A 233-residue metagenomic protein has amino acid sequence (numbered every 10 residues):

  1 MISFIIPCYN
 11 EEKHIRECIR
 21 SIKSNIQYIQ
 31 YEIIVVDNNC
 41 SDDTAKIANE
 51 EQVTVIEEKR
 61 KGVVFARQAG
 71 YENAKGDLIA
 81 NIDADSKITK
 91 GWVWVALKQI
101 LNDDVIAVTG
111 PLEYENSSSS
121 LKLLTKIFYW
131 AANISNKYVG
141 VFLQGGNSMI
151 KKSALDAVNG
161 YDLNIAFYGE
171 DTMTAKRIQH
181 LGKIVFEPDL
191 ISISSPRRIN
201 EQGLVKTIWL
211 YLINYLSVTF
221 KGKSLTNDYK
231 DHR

Functional and structural regions predicted by a protein language model:
H14-R16, D42-E50: Acidic helix N-cap motif at the loop->helix transition within catalytic regions of sugar-transfer enzymes
R20-Q30: Short, acidic, metal-binding catalytic loop of nucleotide-sugar glycosyltransferases
D37-A45, S86: A conserved acidic beta->alpha catalytic loop
E58-A74: Glycine-rich, basic loop-to-helix element that forms the pyrophosphate-binding segment of sugar-nucleotide handling
I79: Short aromatic/hydrophobic "clamp" motif used to bind/position activated sugar donors
G91-S120: Conserved donor NDP-sugar-binding/catalytic core segment of glycosyltransferases
T109-S117, L121-G145: Short, flexible, basic/aromatic active-site loop/helix in glycosyltransferases
F167-T174: Acidic donor-binding loop at a coil-to-helix junction in glycosyltransferase catalytic cores that engages
